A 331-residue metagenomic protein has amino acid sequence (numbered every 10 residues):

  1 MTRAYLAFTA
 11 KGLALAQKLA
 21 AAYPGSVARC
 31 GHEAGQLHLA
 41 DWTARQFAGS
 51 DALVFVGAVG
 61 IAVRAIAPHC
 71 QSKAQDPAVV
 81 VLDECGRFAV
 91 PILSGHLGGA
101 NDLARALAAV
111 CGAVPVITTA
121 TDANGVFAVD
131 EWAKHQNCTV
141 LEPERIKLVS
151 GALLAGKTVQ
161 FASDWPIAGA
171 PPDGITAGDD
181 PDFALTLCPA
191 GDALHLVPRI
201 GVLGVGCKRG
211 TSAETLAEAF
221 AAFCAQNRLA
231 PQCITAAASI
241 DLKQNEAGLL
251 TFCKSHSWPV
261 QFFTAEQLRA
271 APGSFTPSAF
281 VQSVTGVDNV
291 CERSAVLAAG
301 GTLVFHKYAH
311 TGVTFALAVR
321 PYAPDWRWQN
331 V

Functional and structural regions predicted by a protein language model:
M1-Y5: Extreme N-terminal starter segment of soluble prokaryotic enzymes
F8, G12-K18, G25, Q36-H38 (+6 more regions): Conserved mixed alpha/beta catalytic, RNA-binding, or beta-rich assembly cores of soluble enzyme, regulatory
A28, A78, V114, P259-Q261 (+1 more regions): Conserved beta-strand segments of alpha/beta enzyme cores
C30-E33, T118-A120, F263-A265, H306-Y308: Conserved beta-strand termini and adjacent loop/short-helix elements that scaffold enzyme active sites in alpha/beta
I240-A295, A299-V313: C-terminal non-catalytic interaction/assembly regions of soluble proteins
